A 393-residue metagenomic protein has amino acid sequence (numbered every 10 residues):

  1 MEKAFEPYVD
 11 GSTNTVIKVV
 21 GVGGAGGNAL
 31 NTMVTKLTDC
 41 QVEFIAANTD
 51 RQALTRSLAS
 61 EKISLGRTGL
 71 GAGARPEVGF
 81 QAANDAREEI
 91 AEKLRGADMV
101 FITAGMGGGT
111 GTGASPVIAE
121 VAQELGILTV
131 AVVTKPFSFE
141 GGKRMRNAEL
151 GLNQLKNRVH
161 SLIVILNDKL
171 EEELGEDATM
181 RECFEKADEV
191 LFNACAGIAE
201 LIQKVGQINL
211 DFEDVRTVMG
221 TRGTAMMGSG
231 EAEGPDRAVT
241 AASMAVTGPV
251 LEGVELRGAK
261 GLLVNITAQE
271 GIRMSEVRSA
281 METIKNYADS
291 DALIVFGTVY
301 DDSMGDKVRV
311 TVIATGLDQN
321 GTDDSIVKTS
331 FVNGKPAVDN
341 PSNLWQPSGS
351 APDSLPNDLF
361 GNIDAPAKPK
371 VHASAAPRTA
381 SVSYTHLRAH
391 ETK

Functional and structural regions predicted by a protein language model:
M1-R388: Tubulin/FtsZ superfamily GTPase core signature
A389-K393: A short, hydrophobic C-terminal helix/tail in secreted or cell-surface proteins
